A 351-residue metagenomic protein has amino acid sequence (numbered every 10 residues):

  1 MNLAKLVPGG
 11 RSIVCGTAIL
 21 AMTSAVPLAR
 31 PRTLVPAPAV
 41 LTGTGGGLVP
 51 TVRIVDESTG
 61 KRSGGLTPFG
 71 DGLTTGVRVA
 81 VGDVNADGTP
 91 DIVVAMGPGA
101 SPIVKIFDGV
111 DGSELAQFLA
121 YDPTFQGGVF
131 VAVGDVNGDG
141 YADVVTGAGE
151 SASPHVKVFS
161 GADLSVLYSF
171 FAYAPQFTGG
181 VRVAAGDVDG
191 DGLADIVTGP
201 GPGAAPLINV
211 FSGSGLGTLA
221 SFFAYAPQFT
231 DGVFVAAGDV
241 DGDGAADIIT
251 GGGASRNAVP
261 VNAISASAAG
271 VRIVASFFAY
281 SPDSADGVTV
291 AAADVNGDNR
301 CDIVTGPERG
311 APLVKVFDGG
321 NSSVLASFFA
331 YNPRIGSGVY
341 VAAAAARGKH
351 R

Functional and structural regions predicted by a protein language model:
N2-V14: Bacterial N-terminal signal peptides that target proteins for export
R32-K61: An edge-strand/N-cap motif at the start of beta-rich repeat modules
A37, G88-P90, G140-A142, G192-A194 (+2 more regions): Glycine-aliphatic tripeptides that mark coil-to-beta-strand junctions in extracellular and membrane proteins
P38-T44, I92-M96, V144-A148, I196-P200 (+2 more regions): Hydrophobic beta-strand segments that make up the repeating blades of beta-propeller and related beta-repeat
G46-V49, G97-S101, E150-S153, P202-A205 (+2 more regions): Short glycine/acidic-enriched loop and turn motifs that connect beta-strands
P50, T67-A80, L119-A132, F171-A184 (+3 more regions): Repeat-based blade/solenoid architectures
E57-T59, G109-G112, G161-D163, G213-G215 (+2 more regions): Short loop/turn segments that connect beta-strands within beta-propeller blades
D83-N85, D135-N137, D187-D189, D239-D241 (+2 more regions): Calcium-coordinating acidic loop motifs
